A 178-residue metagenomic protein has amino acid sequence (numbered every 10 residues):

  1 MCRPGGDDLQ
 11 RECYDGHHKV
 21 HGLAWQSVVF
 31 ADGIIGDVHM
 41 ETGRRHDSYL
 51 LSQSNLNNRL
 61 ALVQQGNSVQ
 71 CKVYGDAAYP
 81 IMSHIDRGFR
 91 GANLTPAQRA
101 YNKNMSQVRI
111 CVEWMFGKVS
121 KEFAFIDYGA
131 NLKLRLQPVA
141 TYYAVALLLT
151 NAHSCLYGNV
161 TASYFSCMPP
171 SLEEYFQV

Functional and structural regions predicted by a protein language model:
M1-V178: Short, well-ordered secondary-structure "scaffold" segments embedded in the functional core of diverse domains
